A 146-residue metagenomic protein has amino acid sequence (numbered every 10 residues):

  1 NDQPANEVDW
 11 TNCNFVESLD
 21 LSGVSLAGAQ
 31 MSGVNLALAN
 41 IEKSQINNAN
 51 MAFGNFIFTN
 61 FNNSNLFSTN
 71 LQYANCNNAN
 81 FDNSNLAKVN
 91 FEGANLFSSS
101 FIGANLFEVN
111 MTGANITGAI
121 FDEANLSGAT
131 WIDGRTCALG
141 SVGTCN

Functional and structural regions predicted by a protein language model:
N1-N146: Tandem repeat scaffolds
